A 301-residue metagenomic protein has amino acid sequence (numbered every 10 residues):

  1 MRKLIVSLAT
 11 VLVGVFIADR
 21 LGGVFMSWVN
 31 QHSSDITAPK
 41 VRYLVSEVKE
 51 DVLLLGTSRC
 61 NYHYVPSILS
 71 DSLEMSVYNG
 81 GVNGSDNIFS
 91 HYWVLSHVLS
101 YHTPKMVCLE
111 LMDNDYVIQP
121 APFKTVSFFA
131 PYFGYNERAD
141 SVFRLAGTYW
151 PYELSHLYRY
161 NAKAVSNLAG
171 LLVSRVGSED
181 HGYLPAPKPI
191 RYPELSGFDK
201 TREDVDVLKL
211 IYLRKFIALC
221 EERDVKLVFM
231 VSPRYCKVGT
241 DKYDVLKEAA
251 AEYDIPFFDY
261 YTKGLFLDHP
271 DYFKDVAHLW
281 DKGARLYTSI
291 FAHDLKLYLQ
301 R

Functional and structural regions predicted by a protein language model:
K3-V24: Hydrophobic membrane-insertion alpha-helices, especially the h-region of bacterial N-terminal signal peptides
F25-Y43: Alpha-helical transmembrane signal-anchor/signal-peptide segments
K49-E50, M75-S76, T103-M106, E222-V228 (+1 more regions): Loop/turn elements at helix/coil->beta-strand transitions in domains of secreted/extracellular proteins
V52-G56, L279: Short hydrophobic beta-strand that contains or immediately precedes a catalytic carboxylate
L55, R59-V142: Membrane-embedded segments
G84-I88, V205-K209, Y235-D241: Acidic-and-aromatic substrate-binding clefts and catalytic sites of carbohydrate-active enzymes
L111, P120, K124-V225: Secreted/periplasmic serine-hydrolase-like ester/acetyl group-modifying domain
D244-L299: C-terminal regions of proteins
